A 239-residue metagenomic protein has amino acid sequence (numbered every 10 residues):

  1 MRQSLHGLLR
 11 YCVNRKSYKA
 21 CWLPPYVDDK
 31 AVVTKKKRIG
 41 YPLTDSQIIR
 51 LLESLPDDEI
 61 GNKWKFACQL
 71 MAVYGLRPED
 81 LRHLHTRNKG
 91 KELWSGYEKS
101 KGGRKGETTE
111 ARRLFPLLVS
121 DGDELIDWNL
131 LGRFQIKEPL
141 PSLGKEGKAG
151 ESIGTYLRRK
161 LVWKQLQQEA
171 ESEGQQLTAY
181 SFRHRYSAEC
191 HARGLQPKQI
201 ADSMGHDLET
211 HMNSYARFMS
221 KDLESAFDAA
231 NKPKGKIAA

Functional and structural regions predicted by a protein language model:
M1-K16, V27: Non-catalytic DNA-binding core/recognition domains of DNA-processing enzymes
M1-Q3, C21, P25-P78, R82 (+1 more regions): Basic, Lys/Arg- and aromatic-enriched nucleic-acid-binding interface segment
P42, K99-G103, M204-D228: Catalytic-site neighborhood detector that most strongly recognizes the C-terminal catalytic loop/helix of tyrosine
Q69, V73, Y180-H206: C-terminal catalytic core of tyrosine-transesterase DNA break-rejoin enzymes
H83-D127: Conserved tyrosine-mediated DNA breakage-rejoining catalytic core shared by Y-recombinases
R87-W94, L195-S214: Short, polar N-cap/turn motifs at the start of nucleic acid-interacting alpha helices
L114-Q175, Y180-F182, Y186: Active-site/catalytic core of tyrosine-dependent DNA strand-transfer enzymes
A229-A239: Intrinsically disordered, low-complexity basic tails/linkers immediately adjacent to helix-turn-helix/homeobox/MYB/SANT
